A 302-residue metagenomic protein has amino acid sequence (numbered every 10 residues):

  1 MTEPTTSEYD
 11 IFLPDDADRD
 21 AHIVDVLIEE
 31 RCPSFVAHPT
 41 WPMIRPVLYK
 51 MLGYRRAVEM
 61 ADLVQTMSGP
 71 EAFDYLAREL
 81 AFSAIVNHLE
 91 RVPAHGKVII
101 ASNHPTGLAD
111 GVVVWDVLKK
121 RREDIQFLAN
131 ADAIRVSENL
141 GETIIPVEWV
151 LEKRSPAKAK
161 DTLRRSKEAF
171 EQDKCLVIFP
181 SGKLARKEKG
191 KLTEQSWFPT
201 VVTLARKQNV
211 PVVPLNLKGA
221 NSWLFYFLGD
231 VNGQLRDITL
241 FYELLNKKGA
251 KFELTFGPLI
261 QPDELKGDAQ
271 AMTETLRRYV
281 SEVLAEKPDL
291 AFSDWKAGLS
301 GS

Functional and structural regions predicted by a protein language model:
T2-A101, G111-V113, K120-R122, D294-S302: Membrane-anchoring hydrophobic helices of lipid-metabolizing enzymes
T2-D16, V24-D25, A159-S302: Non-catalytic C-terminal accessory region of glycerolipid acyltransferases and related lyso-lipid remodeling enzymes
M43-P46, M51-R56, I99-S155: Catalytic core of membrane glycerolipid acyltransferases/transacylases, capturing the structured, soluble-facing
Y75, V113-K120, E168, T203 (+1 more regions): Residue-level signal for well-ordered alpha-helical scaffold segments within enzymatic catalytic domains
Y75-A81, H104, E152-A157, G190-K191: Short, flexible loop segments at the rims of nucleotide/cofactor-binding pockets, characterized by
F82-L89, N130-A133, T162-A169: Short, charged beta->alpha transition segments
R91, D132-I134, L151, G219-N221 (+1 more regions): Residue-level detector of flexible, active-site-proximal loop/helix-junction positions within diverse enzyme catalytic
V98, E123-Q126, T143, S166 (+2 more regions): Generic beta-strand structural signal
